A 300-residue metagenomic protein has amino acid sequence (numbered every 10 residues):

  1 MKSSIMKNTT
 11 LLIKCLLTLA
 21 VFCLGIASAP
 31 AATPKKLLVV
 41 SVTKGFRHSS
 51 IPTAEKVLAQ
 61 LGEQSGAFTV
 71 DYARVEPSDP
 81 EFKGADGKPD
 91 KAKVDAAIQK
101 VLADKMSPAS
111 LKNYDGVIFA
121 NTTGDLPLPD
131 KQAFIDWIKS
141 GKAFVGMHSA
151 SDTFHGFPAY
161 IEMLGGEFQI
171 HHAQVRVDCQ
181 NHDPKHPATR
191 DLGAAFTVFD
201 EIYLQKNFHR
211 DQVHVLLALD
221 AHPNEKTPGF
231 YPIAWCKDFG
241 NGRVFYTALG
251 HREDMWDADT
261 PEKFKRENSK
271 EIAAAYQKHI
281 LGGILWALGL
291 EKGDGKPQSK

Functional and structural regions predicted by a protein language model:
K14-G25: Bacterial N-terminal signal peptides
A32-K35, S41, S49-P52, K56-Q64 (+6 more regions): Extracellular ligand-binding/catalytic regions of CAZymes and related secreted enzymes and adhesion modules
K36-S41, V70-Y72, D115-N121, I138 (+4 more regions): Structural recognition of the beta-strand scaffold that forms the well-ordered cores of secreted hydrolase catalytic
T43-F46, E76-D79, T122-L126, F144 (+4 more regions): Solvent-exposed loop/turn segments at secondary-structure junctions within structured extracellular/periplasmic domains
S65-P80: A short beta-strand-loop structural module common to alpha/beta enzyme folds
T69, K100-L102, N113, G166 (+1 more regions): Catalytic beta-strand/loop cores that center a nucleophilic Ser/Cys/Thr and support acyl-enzyme chemistry
D79, A85-S110: Glycine-rich, highly charged phosphate/nucleotide-binding loops
S110, F119, T123-D191: A glycine-rich, often tryptophan-bearing local segment used as a flexible ligand/cofactor-contacting loop or short
